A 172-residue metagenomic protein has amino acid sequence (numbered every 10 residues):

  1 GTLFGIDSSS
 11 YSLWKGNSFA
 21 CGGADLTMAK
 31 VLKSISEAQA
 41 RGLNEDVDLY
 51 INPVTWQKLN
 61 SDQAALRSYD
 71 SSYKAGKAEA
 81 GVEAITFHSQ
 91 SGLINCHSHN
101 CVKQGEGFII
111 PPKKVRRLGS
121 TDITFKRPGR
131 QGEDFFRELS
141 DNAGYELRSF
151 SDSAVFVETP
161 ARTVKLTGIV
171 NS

Functional and structural regions predicted by a protein language model:
G1-S172: Core alpha/beta structural scaffold of self-assembling particle/tube/pore-forming proteins
